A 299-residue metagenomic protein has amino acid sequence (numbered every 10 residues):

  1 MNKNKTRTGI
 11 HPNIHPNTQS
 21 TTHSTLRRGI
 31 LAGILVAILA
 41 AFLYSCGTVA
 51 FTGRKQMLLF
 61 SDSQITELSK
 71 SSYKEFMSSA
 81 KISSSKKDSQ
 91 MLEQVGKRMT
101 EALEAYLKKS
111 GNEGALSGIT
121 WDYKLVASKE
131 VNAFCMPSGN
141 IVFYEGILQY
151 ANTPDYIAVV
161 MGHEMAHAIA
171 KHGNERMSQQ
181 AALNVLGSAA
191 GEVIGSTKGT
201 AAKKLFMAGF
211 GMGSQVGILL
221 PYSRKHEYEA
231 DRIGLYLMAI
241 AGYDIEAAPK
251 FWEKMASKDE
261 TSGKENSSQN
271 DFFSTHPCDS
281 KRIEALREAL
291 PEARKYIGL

Functional and structural regions predicted by a protein language model:
N2-L299: A Zn2+-metalloprotease active-site environment signal
